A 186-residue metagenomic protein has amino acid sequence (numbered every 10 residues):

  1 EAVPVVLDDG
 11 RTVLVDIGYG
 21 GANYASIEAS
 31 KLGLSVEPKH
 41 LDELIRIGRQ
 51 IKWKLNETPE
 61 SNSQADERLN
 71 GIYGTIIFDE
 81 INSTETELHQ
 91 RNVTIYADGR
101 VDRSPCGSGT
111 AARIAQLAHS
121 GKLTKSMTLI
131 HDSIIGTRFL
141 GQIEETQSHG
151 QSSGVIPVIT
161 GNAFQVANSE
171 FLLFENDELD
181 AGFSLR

Functional and structural regions predicted by a protein language model:
E1-R186: Active-site proximal loop and beta-alpha junction motif in alpha/beta enzyme cores
